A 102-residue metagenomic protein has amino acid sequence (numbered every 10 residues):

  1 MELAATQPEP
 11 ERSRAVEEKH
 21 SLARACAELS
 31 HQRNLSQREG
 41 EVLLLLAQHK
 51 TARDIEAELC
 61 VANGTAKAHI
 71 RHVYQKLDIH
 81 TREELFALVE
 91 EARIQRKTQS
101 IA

Functional and structural regions predicted by a protein language model:
L3-P8, A15-K19, C26-S30, R71-A102: Basic, Lys/Arg-enriched C-terminal extension of HTH/homeodomain DNA-binding domains
K19-A23, G64-T65: Short acidic alpha-helix initiation/capping motifs at coil-to-helix transition points, especially at protein N-termini
N34-L35: Residue-level "hotspot" positions that anchor or transmit function at local structural transition points
R38-E39: The N-cap/first-turn positions of alpha helices within or immediately adjacent to helix-turn-helix DNA-binding domains
L43-L44, A57, A87: A cross-family signal for key residues in well-ordered alpha-helices that form functional helical elements
L46-K50, V89: Short helix-to-turn junction characteristic of helix-turn-helix DNA-binding domains, especially the helix
H49-E84: Recognition helix of helix-turn-helix DNA-binding domains
